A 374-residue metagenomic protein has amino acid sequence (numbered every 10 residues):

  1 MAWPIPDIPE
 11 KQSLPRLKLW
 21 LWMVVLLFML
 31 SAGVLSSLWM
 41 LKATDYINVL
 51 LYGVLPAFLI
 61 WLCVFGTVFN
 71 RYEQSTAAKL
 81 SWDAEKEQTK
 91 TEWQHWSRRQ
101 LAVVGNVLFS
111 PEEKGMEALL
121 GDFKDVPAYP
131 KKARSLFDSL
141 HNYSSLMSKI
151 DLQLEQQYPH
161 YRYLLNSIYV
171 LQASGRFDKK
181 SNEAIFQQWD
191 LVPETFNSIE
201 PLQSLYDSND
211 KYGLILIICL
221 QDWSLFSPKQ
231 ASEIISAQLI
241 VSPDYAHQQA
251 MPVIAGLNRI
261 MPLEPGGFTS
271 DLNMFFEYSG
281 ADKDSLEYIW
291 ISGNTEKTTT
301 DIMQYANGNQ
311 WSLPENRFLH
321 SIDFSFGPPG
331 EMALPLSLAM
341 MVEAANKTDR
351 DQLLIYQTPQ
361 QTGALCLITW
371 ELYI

Functional and structural regions predicted by a protein language model:
M1-D207, Q221-D222, F226-S227, S236-I374: Conserved "HGTGT" condensation-loop signature of ketosynthase/thiolase-family condensing enzymes that catalyze
N209-I215: Structured nucleic-acid-interacting core domains from mobile-element enzymes and related host factors, especially RNase
